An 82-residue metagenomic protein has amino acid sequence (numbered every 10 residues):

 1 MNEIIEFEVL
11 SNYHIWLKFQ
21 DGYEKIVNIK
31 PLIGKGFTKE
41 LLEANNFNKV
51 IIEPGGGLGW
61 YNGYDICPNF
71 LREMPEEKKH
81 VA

Functional and structural regions predicted by a protein language model:
M1-A82: Motif-centric detector for short Cys/His coordination patterns
